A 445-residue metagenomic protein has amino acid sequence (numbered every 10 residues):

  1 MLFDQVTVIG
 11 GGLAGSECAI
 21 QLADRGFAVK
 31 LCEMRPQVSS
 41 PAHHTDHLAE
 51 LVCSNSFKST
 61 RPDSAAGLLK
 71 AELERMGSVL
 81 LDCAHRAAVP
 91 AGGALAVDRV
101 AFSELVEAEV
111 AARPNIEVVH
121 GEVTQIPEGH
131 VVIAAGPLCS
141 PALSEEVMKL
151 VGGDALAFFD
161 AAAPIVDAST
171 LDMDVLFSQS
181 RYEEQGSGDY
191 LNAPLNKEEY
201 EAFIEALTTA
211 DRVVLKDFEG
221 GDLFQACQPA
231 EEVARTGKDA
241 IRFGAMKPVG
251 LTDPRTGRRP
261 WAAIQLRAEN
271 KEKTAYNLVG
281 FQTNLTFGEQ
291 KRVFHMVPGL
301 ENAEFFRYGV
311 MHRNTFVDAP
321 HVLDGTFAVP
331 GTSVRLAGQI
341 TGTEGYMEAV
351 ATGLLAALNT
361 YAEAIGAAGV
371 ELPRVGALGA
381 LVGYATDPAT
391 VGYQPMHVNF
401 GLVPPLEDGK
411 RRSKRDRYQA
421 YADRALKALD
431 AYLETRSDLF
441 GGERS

Functional and structural regions predicted by a protein language model:
L2-A14: Beta1/beta-strand and adjacent pyrophosphate-binding region of the FAD-binding site in flavoprotein oxidoreductases
I20-F27, L31-L81, V375-A385: N-terminal FAD cofactor-binding segment of flavoenzymes
P62-A66, K70, S78-A91, V151-F159 (+1 more regions): A short alpha-helix-loop-beta-strand transition element characteristic of N-terminal alpha/beta dinucleotide-binding
E72-E146: Feature captures the FAD/FMN-dependent oxidoreductase FAD-binding
A112-A268, E272, Y276-F287, K291-R292: Predominantly flavin-linked oxidoreductase catalytic cores and closely associated redox partners
L278-T343, V350-T352, V370-P388, G392-N399 (+1 more regions): A glycine-rich dinucleotide-binding beta-alpha-beta segment and adjacent secondary-structure elements that constitute
V350-V370: Internal hydrophobic alpha-helix adjacent to the cofactor/substrate pocket in enzyme cavities
P395-S445: C-terminal auxiliary extensions adjacent to catalytic cores
